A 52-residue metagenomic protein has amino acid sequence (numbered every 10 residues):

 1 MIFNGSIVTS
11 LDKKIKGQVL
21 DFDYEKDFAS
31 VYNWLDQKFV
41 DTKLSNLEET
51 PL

Functional and structural regions predicted by a protein language model:
M1-L52: Basic/aromatic-rich interaction segments and small domains that mediate binding to polyanionic partners
